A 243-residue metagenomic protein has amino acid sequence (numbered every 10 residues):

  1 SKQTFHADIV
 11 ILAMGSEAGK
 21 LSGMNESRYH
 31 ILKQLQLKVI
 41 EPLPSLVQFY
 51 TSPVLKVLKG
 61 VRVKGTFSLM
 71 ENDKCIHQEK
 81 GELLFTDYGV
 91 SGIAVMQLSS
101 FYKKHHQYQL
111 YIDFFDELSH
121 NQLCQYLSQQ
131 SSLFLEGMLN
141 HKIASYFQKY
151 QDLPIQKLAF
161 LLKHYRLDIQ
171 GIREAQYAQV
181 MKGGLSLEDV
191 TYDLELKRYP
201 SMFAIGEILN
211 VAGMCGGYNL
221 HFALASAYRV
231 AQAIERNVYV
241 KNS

Functional and structural regions predicted by a protein language model:
S1-K2, K74: Glycine-centered tight beta-turn/hairpin loop motif at sheet-sheet or coil-to-beta transitions
T4-G23, L32-K33, L83-Y88, M202-A204 (+1 more regions): Short hydrophobic core segments
I9-L55: Glycine-rich loop(s) and the adjacent beta-strand/alpha-helix scaffold that form part
G19, Q48-F49, S91-I93, V180 (+1 more regions): Glycine-rich phosphate/pyrophosphate-binding beta-alpha loops
K20-I31, L35, L196, N210-Y239: A conserved FAD-binding loop/helix module that cradles the flavin
L37-L43, V47-I155: An anion/pyrophosphate-binding glycine-rich loop and adjacent beta-alpha core in soluble alpha-beta enzymes
S100-K104, C124, S131, S201-F203 (+1 more regions): Conserved mid-domain beta->alpha element of the FAD-binding
S145-A212: A glycine-rich dinucleotide-binding beta-alpha-beta segment and adjacent secondary-structure elements that constitute
